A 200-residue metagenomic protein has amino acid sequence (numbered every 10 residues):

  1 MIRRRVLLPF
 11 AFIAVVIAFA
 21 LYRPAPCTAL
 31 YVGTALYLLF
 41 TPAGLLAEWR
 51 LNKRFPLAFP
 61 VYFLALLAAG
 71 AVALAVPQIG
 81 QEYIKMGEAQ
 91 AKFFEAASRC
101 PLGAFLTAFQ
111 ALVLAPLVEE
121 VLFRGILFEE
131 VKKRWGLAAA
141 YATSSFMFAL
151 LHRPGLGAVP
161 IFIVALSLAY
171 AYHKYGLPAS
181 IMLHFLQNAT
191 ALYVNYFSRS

Functional and structural regions predicted by a protein language model:
M1-A75, I79-E82, Y175, A191-S200: N-terminal, membrane-interfacial amphipathic/helix-forming hydrophobic leader that caps and precedes the first
I13, L67, A71, G103-S200: Transmembrane helix-loop-helix hairpins at the membrane interface of multi-pass integral membrane proteins
A25, Y31, E88, A142-T143: N-terminal functional modules and adjacent low-complexity/disordered segments of proteins
C27-T34, A91, F162-L166: Non-cytosolic membrane-interface motifs at loop->transmembrane helix junctions
R50-A115, K133: Juxtamembrane helix-loop-helix connectors linking adjacent transmembrane helices in multi-pass membrane enzymes
